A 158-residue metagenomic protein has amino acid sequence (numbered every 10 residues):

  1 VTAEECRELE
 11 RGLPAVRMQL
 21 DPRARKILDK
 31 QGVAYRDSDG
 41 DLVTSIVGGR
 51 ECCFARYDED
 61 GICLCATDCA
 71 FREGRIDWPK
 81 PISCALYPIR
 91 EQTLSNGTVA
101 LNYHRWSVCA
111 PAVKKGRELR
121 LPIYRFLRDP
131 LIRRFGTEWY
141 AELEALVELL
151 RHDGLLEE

Functional and structural regions predicted by a protein language model:
V1-E158: Short loop/turn segments that flank or connect secondary-structure elements
